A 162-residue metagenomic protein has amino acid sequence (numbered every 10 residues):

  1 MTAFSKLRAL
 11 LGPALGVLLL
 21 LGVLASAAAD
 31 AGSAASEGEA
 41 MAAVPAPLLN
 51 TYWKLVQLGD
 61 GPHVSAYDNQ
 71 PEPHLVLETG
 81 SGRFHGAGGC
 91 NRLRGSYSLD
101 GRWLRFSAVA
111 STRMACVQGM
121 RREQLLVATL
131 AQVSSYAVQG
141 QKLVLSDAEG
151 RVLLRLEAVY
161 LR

Functional and structural regions predicted by a protein language model:
T2-G12, V23-R162: Lipid interaction determinants
